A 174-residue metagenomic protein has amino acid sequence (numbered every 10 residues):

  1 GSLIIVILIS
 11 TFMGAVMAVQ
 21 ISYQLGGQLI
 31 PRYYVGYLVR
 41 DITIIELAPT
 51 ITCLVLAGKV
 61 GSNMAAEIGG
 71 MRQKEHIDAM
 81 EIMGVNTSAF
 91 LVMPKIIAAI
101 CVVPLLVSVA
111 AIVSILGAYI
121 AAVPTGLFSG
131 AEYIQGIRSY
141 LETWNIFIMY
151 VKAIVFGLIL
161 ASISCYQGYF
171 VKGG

Functional and structural regions predicted by a protein language model:
G1-I51, V55: Active-site cofactor/substrate anionic-group-binding motifs, chiefly glycine- and Lys/Arg-rich phosphate-binding loops
L3, I7, L47, I51 (+1 more regions): Selective transmembrane-helix segments that form parts of the transport pathway or gating/packing helices in multipass
Q20-I44, I112-I154, I163-G174: Membrane-interfacial helix-loop-helix connectors in multipass membrane proteins
R32, G36, C53, Q73 (+3 more regions): Alpha-helical membrane-protein architecture signal
L54-R72: A hydrophobic alpha-helix feature that marks transmembrane segments and, especially, their cytosolic C-terminal ends
M64, I100, P104, S108 (+1 more regions): Hydrophobic alpha-helical transmembrane segments of multi-pass membrane proteins
I68-M93: Short cytoplasmic-facing helical segments at TM-TM junctions of multi-pass membrane proteins
G157-L158: Selective recognition of hydrophobic, aromatic-rich stretches within alpha-helical transmembrane segments of polytopic
